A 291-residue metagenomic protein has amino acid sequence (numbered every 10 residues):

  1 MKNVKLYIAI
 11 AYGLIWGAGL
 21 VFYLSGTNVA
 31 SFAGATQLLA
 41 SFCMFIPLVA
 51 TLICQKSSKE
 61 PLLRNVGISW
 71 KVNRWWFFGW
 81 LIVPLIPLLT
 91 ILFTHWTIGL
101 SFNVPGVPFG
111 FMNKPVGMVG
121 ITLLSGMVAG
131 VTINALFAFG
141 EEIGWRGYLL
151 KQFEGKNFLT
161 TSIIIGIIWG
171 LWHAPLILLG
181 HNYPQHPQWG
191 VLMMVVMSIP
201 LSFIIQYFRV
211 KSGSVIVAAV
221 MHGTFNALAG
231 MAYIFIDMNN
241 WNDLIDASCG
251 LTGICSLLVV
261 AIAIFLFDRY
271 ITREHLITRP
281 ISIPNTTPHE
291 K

Functional and structural regions predicted by a protein language model:
M1-I10: N-terminal membrane topogenic signal
Y12-G13, F45, W80, M127 (+6 more regions): Residue-level signature of the transmembrane alpha-helical core of multi-pass small-molecule transporters
G17-A40, H95-P105, L179-P187, M231-S248: Juxtamembrane/transmembrane-helix boundary motifs at the membrane-water interface
G17-G19, P187-I245: Functionally important transmembrane alpha-helices
Y23-W80, T94-M112, F137, V210 (+1 more regions): Membrane-helix interface linkers and caps
A30-A35, L63-A138, I143, L150-G155 (+2 more regions): Juxtamembrane helix-loop-helix connectors linking adjacent transmembrane helices in multi-pass membrane enzymes
F139-I168, V210-S214: Membrane-interface helix/loop boundary segments of multi-pass membrane proteins
M221-K291: C-terminal membrane module of polytopic membrane proteins
